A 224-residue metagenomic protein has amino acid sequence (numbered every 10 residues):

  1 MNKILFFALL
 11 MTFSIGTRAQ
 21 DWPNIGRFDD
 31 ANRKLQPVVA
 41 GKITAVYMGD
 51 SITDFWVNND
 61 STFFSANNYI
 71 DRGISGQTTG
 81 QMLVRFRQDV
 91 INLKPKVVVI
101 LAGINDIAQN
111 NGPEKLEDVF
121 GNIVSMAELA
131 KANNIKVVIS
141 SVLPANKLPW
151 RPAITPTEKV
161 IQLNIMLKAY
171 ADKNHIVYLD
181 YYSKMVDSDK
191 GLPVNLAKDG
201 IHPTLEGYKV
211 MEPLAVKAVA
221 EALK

Functional and structural regions predicted by a protein language model:
M1-I4: Positively charged n-region of N-terminal signal peptides that target proteins for export
F6-F7, T17: Cleavable N-terminal signal peptides
L9-M11, Q20-D21, L143-K224: Catalytic His-Asp segment of secreted/periplasmic serine-dependent ester chemistry enzymes
R18-V97: Serine-esterase "nucleophile elbow" of acetyl-processing enzymes
S51-F55, S75-T79, I104-Q109, L143-K147 (+2 more regions): Solvent-exposed loop/turn segments at secondary-structure junctions within structured extracellular/periplasmic domains
L101-I107, A127-V160: Active-site segments of SGNH/GDSL-like serine hydrolases that catalyze O-acetyl group transfer/hydrolysis on lipids
L116-S140, K168-I176: Charged, glycine-enriched surface loops/patches that mediate electrostatic binding to polyanionic ligands
